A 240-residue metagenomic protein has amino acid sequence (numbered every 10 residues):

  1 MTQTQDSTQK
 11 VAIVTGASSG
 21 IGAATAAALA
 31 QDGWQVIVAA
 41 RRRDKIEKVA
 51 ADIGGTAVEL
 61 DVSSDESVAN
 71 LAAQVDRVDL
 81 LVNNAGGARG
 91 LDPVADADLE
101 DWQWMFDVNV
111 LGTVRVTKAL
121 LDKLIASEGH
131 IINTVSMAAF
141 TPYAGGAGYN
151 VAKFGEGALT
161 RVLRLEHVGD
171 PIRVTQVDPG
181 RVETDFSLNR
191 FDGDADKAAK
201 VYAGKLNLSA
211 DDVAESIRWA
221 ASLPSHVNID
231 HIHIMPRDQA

Functional and structural regions predicted by a protein language model:
S18-S19: Conserved glycine-rich cofactor-binding loop
E59-N70, L99: The beta1-alpha1 cofactor-binding region of Rossmann-like NAD(H)/NADP(H)-dependent oxidoreductases
D92-V94, D101-Q103: Substrate-binding pocket helix/loop in short-chain dehydrogenase/reductase
T117, A152-G155: Active-site helix of classical SDR
S136: Residue(s) in the substrate-gating loop at a strand-loop-helix junction that position the organic substrate next
T141, V162-I172: Active-site-adjacent segment of SDR/Rossmann-fold oxidoreductases
I172, Q176-V177, A195-A240: C-terminal helical subdomain
